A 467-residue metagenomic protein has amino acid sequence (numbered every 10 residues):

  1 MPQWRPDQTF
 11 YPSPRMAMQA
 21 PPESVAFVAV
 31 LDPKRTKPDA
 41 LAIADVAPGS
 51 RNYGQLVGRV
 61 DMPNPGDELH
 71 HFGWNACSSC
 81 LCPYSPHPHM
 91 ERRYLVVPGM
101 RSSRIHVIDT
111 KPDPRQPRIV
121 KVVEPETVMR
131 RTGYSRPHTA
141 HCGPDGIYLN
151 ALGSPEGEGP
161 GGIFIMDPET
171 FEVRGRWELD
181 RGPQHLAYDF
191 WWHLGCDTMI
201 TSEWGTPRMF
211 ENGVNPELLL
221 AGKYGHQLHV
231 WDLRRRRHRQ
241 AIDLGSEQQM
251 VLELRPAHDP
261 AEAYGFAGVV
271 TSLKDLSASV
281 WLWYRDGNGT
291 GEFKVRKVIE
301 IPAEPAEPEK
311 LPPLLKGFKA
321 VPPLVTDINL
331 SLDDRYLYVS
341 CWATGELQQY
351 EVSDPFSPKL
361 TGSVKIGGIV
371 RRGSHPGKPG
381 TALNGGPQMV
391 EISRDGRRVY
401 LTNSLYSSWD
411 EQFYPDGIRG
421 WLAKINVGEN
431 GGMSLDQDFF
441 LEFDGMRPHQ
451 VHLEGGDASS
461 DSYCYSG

Functional and structural regions predicted by a protein language model:
P2-P22, E68-E91, G133-P144, W191-D197 (+5 more regions): Structural signature of eukaryotic scaffold interfaces centered on beta-propeller domains
P2-P6, A17-M90, V96-E124, E158 (+1 more regions): Beta-propeller domains
R15, A20-P21, V28-R35, C82-R93 (+5 more regions): Short, conserved, GDST-rich strand-edge loop motifs in beta-rich repeat architectures
I43-N52, V107-R118, P168-F171, V230-R236 (+3 more regions): Short loop/turn segments immediately following beta-strands, especially the blade-tip and inter-blade linker loops
Q55-A76, V120-G133, R176-H185, H238-Q249 (+3 more regions): Surface-exposed loop and turn segments in beta-propeller and other repeat-based domains that flank or scaffold
D109-L194: Asp-box/WD-like beta-propeller blade repeats and closely related beta-sheet repeat scaffolds
D180-P355: Beta-propeller domains
